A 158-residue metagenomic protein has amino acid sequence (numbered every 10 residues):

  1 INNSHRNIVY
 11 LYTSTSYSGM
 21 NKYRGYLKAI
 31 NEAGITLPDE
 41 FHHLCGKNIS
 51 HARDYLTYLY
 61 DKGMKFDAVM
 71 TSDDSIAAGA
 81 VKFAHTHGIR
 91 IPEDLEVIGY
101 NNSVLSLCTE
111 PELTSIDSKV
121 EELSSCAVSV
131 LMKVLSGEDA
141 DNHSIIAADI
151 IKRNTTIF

Functional and structural regions predicted by a protein language model:
I1-F158: Bacterial carbohydrate/catabolite-sensing allosteric modules
